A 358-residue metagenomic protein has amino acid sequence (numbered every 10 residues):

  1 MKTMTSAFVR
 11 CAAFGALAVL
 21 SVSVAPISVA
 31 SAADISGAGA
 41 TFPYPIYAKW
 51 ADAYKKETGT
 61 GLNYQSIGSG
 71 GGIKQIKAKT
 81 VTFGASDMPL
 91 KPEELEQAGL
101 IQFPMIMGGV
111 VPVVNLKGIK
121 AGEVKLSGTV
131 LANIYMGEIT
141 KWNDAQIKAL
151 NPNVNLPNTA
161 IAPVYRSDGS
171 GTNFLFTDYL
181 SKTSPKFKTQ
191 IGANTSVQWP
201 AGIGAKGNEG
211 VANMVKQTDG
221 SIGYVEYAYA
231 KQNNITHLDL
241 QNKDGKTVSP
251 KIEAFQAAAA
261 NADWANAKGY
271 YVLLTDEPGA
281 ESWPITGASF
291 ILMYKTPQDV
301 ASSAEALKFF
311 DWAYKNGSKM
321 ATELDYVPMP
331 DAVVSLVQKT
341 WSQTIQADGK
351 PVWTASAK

Functional and structural regions predicted by a protein language model:
K2-A16, A25: Bacterial N-terminal signal peptides that target proteins for export
S6, A25-S28, K350-W353: Generic C-terminal helix-cap and adjacent flexible tail
A16-L17, I139: Membrane-embedded alpha-helical core segments of multi-pass
A18-A30: C-terminal segment of classical bacterial N-terminal signal peptides
S31-K358: Flexible loop/hinge segments at secondary-structure junctions
